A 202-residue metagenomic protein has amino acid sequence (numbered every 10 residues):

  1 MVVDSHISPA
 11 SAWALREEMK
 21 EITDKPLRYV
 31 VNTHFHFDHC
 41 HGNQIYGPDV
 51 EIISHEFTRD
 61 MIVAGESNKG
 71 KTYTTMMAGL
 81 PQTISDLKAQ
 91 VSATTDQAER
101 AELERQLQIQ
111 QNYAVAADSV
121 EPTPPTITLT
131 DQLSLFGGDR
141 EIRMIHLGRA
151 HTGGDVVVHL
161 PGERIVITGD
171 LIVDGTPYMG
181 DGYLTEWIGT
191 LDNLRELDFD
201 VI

Functional and structural regions predicted by a protein language model:
M1-E21, V156-D170: Conserved beta-strand hairpin/beta-sheet module of binuclear metal-dependent hydrolase folds, prominently
V3-S5, R28-H36, I53-E56, L147 (+2 more regions): Active-site neighborhood of phospho(di)ester-bond hydrolases with catalytic His/Asp-centered motifs
D4, M19, H34, Y46 (+6 more regions): Divalent metal-coordination and catalytic microenvironments
H6-W13, F37, D181-T185: Soluble non-cytosolic domains of exported or imported proteins
A10-A12, K20-P125, S134: Active-site HxH/HxHxD metal-binding segment of metal-dependent hydrolases
E51, H159, T185-I202: Divalent-metal (often Zn2+) His-rich catalytic cores of metallo-beta-lactamase-fold enzymes
E104, D118-P124, T128-P161: Core dinuclear metal-dependent hydrolase active-site scaffold
I145-H151, P177-T185: Active-site glycine- and acidic-residue-rich loops that bind and position anionic ligands or nucleotide-like cofactors
